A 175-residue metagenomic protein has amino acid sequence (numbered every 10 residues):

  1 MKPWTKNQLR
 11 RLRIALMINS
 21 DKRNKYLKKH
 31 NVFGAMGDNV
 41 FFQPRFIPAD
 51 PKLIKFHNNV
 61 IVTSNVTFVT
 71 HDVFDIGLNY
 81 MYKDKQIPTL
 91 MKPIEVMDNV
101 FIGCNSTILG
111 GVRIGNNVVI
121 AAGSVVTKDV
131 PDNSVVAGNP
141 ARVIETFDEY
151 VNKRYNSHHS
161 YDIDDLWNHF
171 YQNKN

Functional and structural regions predicted by a protein language model:
M1-F33: Membrane-proximal basic amphipathic "stem/tether" segments
I18, H30, Q86-G103, T107 (+1 more regions): C-terminal segments of enzyme domains that contribute to small-molecule binding surfaces
N31-V32, D38, K52, K92: The right-handed parallel beta-helix/beta-solenoid scaffold, focusing on the short coil/turn and N-cap positions
Q43-R113, P140, T146-D148: Flexible, glycine/small-residue-enriched loop-and-beta-strand segment within the central core of proteins
C104-V119, S124-K128: Beta-rich strand-turn-strand
V119, V135-V136: Short-chain dehydrogenase/reductase
